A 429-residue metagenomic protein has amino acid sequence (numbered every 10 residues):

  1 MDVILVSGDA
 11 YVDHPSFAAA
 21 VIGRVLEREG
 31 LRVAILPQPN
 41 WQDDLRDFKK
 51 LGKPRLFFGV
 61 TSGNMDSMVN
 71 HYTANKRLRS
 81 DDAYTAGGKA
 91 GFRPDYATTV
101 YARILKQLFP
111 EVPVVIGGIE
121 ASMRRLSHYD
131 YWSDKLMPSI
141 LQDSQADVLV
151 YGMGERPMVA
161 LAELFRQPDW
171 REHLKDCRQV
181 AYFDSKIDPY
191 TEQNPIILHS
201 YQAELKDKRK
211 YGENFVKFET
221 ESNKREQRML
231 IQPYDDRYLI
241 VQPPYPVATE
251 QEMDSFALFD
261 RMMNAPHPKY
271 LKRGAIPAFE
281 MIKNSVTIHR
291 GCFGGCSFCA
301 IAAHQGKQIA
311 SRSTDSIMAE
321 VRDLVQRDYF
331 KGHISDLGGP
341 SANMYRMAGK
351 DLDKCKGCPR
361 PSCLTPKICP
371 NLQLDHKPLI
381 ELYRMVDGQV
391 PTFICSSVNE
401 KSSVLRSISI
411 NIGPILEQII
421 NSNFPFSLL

Functional and structural regions predicted by a protein language model:
M1, A10, N223-S285: N-terminal [4Fe-4S]-dependent radical SAM core
M1-S7, H14-R55: Nucleic acid-processing catalytic cores of prokaryotic defense/repair systems
L5-G8, I35, W41, R322-L429: Conserved SAM/AdoMet-binding glycine-rich loop
V6-Y11, K272-A300, M318, H333: N-terminal pre-triad scaffold of radical SAM enzymes
A18, P37-Y234, V241-Q242, P246: Glycine-rich beta-alpha loop elements in corrinoid/cobalamin-binding modules across cobalamin-dependent enzymes
Q42-D43, E172-N223, D236, P244-A248 (+4 more regions): Terminal amphipathic helices with adjacent charged low-complexity linkers/tails
D66-N75, M123-R125, E155-A160, S185-P189 (+3 more regions): Flexible glycine/acidic-rich beta-alpha junction loops that bind and position SAM and/or redox cofactors in anaerobic
C299-S316: Iron-sulfur (Fe-S) cluster-binding segments and ferredoxin-like electron-carrier domains, especially [2Fe-2S]
